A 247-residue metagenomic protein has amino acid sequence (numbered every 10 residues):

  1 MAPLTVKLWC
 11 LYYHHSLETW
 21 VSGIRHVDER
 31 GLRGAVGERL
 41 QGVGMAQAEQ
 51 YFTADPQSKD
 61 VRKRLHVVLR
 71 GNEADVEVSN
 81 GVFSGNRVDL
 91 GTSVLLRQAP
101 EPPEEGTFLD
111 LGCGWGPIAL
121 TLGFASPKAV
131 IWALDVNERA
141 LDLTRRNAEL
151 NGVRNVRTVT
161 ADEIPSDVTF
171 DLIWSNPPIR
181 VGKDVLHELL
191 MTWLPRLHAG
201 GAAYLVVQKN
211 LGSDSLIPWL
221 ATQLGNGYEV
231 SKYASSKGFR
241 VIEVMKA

Functional and structural regions predicted by a protein language model:
Y12-V21, D28-E29, G37-R70, G81-G85: N-terminal auxiliary segments of SAM/dcSAM-dependent transferases
Q47-V61, S213-A247: Class I S-adenosyl-L-methionine
V78-R97: Conserved SAM-binding loop and adjacent beta-strand
G91-S175: Conserved SAM/SAH cofactor-binding pocket of Class I
L122, W193, L220: Class I S-adenosylmethionine-dependent transferase superfamily signal
D135-E138, V185, Q208: Short beta->alpha hinge that forms the Motif I/post-I loop of the SAM-binding pocket
H187-A199: A short glycine-rich, Lys/Arg-flanked "PGG" loop and its adjoining helix->strand segment in the class I
G200-V207: Conserved beta-strand signature within the Rossmann-like core of class I S-adenosyl-L-methionine
